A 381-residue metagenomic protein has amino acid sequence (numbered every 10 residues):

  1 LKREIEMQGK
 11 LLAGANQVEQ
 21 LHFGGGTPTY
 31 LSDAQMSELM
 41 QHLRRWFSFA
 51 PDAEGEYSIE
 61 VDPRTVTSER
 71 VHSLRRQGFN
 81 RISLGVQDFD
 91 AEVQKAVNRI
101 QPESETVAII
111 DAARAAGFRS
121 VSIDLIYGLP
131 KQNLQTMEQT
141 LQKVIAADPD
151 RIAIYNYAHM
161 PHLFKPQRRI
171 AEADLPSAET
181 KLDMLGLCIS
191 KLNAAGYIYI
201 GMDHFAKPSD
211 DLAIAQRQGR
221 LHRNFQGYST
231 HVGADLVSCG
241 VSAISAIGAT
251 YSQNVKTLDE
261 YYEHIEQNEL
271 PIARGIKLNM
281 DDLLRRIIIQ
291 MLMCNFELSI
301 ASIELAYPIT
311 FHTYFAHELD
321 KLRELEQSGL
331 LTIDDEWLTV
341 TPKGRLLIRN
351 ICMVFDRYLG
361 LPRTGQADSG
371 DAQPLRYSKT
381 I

Functional and structural regions predicted by a protein language model:
K2-L11, Q17-H312, L375, T380-I381: C-terminal scaffold of the Radical SAM
V93, I214-R217, L338-F355: Short, cationic-aromatic polyanion-contact patches
L270-P271, E297-L298, L331, L361-T364: Intrinsically disordered or highly flexible coil/loop and linker segments, enriched in small and charged/polar residues
Q290, A301, D320-R323, R349: A generic structural signal for well-ordered alpha-helical surface patches
T310-E326: Short amphipathic alpha-helical interaction segments
E326-E336: A short, conserved structural fragment
K343-I381: Short, amphipathic alpha-helical interaction segments positioned at domain boundaries
